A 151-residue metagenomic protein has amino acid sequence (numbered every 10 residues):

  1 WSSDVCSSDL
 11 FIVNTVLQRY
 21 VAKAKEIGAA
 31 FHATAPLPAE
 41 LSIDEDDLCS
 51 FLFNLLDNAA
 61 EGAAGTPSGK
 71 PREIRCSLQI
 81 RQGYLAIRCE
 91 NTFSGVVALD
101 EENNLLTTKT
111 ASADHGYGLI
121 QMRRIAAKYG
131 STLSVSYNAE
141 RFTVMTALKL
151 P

Functional and structural regions predicted by a protein language model:
W1-S7: Short, small-residue-biased leader/transition segments that mark boundaries at the very start of proteins
D9, F31-F51, T110: Conserved short strand/loop->alpha-helix "switch" segment adjacent to the catalytic nucleotide/phosphoryl-transfer site
D9-I27: Short beta-to-alpha transition helix within the HATPase_c
E45-G69: Conserved ATP-binding N-box helix of the HATPase_c
G65, G83-G116: Glycine-rich/acidic phosphate-handling loop/turn and adjacent ATP-lid/helix of nucleotide-binding kinase/ATPase domains
K70-G83: Short beta-strand/loop element within the Bergerat-fold HATPase_c
